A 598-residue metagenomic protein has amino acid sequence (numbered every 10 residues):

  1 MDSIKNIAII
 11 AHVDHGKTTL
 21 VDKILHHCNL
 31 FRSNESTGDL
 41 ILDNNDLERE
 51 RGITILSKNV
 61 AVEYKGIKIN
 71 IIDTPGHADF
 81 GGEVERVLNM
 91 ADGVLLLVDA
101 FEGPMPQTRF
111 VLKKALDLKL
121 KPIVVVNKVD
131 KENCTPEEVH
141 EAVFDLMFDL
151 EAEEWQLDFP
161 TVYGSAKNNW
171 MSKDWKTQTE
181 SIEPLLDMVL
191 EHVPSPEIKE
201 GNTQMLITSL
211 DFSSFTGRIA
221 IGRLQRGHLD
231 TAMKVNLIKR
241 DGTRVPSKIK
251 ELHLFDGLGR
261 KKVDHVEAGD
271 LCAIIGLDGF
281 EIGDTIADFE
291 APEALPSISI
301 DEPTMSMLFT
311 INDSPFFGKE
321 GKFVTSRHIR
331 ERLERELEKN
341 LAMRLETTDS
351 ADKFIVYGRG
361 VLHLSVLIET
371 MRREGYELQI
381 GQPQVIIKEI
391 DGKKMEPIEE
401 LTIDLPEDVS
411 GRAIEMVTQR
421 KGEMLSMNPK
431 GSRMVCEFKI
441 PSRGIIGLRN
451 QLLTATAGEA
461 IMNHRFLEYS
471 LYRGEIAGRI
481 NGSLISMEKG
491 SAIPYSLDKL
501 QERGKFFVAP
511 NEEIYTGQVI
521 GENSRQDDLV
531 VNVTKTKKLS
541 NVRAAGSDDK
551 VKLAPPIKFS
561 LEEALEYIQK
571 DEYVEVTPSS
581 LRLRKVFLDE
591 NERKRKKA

Functional and structural regions predicted by a protein language model:
M1-V98, E102-P104, E138, A142 (+1 more regions): P-loop NTPase switch module centered on the Walker A-proximal segment
D2-T19, A91, F101-K113, K119-K121 (+16 more regions): Conserved structured catalytic cores and adjacent interaction surfaces of nucleotide-binding/hydrolyzing enzymes
D14, L20, G52, I71-D73 (+18 more regions): Residue-level signature of catalytic and energy-coupling elements of molecular machines, predominantly ATP/GTP-dependent
K23-I24, A61, E83-R86, M90 (+5 more regions): Alpha-helical scaffold elements adjacent to nucleotide-binding pockets in ATP/GTP-utilizing enzyme cores
S36-L42, L150-V162, P196-L206, G242-F255 (+9 more regions): Interdomain boundary/hinge elements
K121, K131-H192: Canonical P-loop GTPase G-domain recognition
Q204-M307, P315-K319, I414, N481 (+3 more regions): Conserved nucleotide-binding/hydrolysis modules and their immediate coupling elements across P-loop/ASCE NTPase motors
S314-L337, K550, A554: A short, contiguous, amphipathic alpha-helix enriched in charged residues
